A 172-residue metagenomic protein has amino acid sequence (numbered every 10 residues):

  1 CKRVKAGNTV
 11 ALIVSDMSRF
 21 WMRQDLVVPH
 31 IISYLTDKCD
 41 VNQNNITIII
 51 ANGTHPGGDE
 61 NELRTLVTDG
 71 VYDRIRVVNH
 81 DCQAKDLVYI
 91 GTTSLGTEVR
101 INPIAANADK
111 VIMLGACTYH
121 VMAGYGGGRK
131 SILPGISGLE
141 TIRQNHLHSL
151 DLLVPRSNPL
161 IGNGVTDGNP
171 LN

Functional and structural regions predicted by a protein language model:
C1-I13, D40-Q43: Glycine-rich phosphate/diphosphate-binding loops that line cofactor/substrate pockets in enzymes
S15-L26, N52-G57, A116-H120: Gly/Ser/Thr-rich loops at beta-strand to alpha-helix junctions that form or flank small-molecule/cofactor-binding
F20-V41: Histidine-anchored nucleotide/phosphate-binding helix
W21-M22, M113-L114, H120-A123, P134 (+1 more regions): Short helix/loop capping segments that flank catalytic or ligand/cofactor-binding pockets
Q24-I31, E62-L66, Y125-K130: "Short basic amphipathic alpha-helical interaction patches in structured regions
N44-G53: Short internal beta-strands
G57-G126: An acidic, phosphate/nucleotide-engaging active-site surface
S131-N172: Extended, low-polarity segments enriched in aliphatic/aromatic residues
